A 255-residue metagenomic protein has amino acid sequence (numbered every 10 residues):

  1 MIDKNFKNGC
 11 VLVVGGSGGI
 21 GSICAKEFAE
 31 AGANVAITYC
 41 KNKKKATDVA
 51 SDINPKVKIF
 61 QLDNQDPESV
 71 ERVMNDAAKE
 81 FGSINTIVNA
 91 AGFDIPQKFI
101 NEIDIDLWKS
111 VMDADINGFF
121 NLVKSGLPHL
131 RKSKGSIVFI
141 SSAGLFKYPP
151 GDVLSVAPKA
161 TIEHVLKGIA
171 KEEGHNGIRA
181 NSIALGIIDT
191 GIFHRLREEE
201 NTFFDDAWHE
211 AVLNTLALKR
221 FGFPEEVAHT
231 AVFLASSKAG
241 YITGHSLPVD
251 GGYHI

Functional and structural regions predicted by a protein language model:
S17-G18: Conserved glycine-rich cofactor-binding loop
A31-T47: Conserved glycine-rich Rossmann-like NAD(P)H-binding loop of the short-chain dehydrogenase/reductase
F81-G82, H129, R220-V249, H254: C-terminal substrate-recognition "lid" of short-chain dehydrogenase/reductases
A90-P96, G252: Conserved NAD(P)H cofactor-binding loop of Rossmann-fold oxidoreductase domains
G92-D94, S136-I162, L166-H175, I187-I188 (+1 more regions): Catalytic loop of short-chain dehydrogenase/reductase
K98-I100, D104-S110, V212: Substrate-binding pocket helix/loop in short-chain dehydrogenase/reductase
G174, R179, I242-G244: Short, small/polar-rich loop/turn modules that mediate ligand/substrate recognition or access, typified
